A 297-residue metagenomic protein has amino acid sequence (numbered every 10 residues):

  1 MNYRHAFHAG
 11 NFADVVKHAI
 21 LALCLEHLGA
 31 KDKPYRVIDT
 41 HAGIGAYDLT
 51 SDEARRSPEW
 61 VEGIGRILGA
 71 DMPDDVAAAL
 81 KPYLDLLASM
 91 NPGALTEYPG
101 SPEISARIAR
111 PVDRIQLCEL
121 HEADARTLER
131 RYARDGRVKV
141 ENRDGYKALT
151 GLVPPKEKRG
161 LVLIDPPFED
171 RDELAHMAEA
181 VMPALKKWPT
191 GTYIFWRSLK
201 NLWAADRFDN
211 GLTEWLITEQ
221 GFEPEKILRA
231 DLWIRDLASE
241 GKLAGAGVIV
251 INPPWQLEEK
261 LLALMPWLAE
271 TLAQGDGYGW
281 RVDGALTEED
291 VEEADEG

Functional and structural regions predicted by a protein language model:
M1-G297: Class I S-adenosyl-L-methionine-dependent methyltransferase catalytic core
